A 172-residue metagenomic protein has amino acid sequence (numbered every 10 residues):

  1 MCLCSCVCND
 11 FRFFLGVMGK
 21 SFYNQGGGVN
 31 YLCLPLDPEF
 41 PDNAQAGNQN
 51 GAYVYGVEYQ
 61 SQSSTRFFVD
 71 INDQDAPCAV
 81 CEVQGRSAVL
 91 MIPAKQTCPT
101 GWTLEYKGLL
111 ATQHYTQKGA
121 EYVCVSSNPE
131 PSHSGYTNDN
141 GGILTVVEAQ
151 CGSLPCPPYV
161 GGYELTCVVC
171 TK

Functional and structural regions predicted by a protein language model:
M1-V160, E164-K172: Folded, disulfide-stabilized extracellular/luminal domains of secretory-pathway proteins
